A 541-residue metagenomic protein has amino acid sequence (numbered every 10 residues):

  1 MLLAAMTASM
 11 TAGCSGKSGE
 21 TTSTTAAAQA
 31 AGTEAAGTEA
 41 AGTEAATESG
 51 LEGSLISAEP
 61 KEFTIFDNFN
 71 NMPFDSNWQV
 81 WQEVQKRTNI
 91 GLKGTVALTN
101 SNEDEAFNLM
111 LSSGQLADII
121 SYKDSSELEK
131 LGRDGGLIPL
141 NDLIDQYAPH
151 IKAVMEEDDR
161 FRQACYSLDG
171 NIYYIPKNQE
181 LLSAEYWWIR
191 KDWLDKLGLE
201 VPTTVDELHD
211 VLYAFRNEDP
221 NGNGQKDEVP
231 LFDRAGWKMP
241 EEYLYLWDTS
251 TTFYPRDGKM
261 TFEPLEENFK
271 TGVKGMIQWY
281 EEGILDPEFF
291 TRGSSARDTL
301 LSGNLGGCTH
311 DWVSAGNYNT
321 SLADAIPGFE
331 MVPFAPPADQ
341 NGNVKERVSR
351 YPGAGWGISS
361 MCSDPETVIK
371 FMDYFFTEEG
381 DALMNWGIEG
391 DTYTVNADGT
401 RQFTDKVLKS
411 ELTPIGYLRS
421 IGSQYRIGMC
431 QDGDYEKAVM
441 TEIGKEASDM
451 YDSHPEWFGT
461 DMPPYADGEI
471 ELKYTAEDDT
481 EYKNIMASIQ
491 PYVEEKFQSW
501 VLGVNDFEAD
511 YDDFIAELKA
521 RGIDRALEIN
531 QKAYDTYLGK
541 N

Functional and structural regions predicted by a protein language model:
M1-A5: Sec-dependent N-terminal signal peptides
A8-E207, E242, T251-P264, P464-N541: Conserved N-terminal structural module of periplasmic/extracytoplasmic solute-binding proteins
P60-F63, T88-K93, S113-D118, G135-I138 (+6 more regions): Loop/turn elements at helix/coil->beta-strand transitions in domains of secreted/extracellular proteins
N68, Y374, E379-Q498: Conserved small-residue motifs centered on glycine
S76, L265-N268, R347-R350, S360-D364 (+1 more regions): Secondary-structure capping and boundary motifs in well-ordered enzyme cores
S126-E156, L212-R216, K226-F253, G306-S321: Carboxylate/His-rich catalytic cores and anion/metal-binding grooves
N141, S167-W237, Y254-D298, I358-T367 (+2 more regions): Helix-loop-helix "hinge/cap" segment bordering the ligand-binding cleft or interdomain interface
G236-T251, I277-C430: Extracytoplasmic/periplasmic substrate-binding proteins
